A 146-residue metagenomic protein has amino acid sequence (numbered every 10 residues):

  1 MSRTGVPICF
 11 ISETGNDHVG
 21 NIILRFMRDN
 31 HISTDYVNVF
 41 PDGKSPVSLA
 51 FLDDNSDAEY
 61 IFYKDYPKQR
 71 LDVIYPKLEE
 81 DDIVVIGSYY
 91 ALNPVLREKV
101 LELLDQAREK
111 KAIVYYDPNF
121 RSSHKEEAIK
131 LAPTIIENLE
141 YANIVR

Functional and structural regions predicted by a protein language model:
S2: Gly/Ala-rich phosphate-binding loop of Rossmann-like dinucleotide-binding domains, activating on the conserved
G5, E80-D81, K111, A142: A general structural motif
G5, F10-S12, V114-P118: Short beta-strand segments at enzyme active-site cores
P7-S88: Conserved N-terminal subdomain of the carbohydrate kinase-like
Y90-R146: Conserved beta-alpha-beta core of the PfkB/ribokinase-like small-molecule kinase fold
